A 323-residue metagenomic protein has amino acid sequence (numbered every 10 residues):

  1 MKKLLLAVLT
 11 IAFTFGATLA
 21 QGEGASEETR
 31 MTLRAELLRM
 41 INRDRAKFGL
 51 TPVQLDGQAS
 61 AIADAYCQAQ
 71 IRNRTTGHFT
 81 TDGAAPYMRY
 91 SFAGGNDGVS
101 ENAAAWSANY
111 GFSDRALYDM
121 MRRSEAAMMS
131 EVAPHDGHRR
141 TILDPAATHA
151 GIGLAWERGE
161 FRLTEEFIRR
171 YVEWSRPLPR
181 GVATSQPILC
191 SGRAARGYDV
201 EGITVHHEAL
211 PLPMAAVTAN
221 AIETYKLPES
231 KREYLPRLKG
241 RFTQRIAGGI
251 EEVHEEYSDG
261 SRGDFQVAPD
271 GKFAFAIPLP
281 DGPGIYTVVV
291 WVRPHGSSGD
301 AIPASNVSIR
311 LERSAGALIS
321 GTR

Functional and structural regions predicted by a protein language model:
M1-L4: Positively charged n-region of N-terminal signal peptides that target proteins for export
A7-T14: Bacterial N-terminal signal peptides
Q21-T32, A46-D56, N73-T76, E101-A116 (+2 more regions): Second-shell loop/turn segments in exported
E23-G95, D136-G151, G159-E160: Short, well-ordered surface patches within globular domains
A85-R169, G202, H206-E208, I250-E251 (+4 more regions): A well-ordered secondary-structure block
E157, E166-A195, L210-I222, T322-R323: Short, compositionally biased P/S/T/A/G/V-rich stretches that sit at domain boundaries
G197-V253: Extended low-complexity, serine/threonine- and proline-enriched intrinsically disordered segments
P294-R323: Short beta-strand elements
